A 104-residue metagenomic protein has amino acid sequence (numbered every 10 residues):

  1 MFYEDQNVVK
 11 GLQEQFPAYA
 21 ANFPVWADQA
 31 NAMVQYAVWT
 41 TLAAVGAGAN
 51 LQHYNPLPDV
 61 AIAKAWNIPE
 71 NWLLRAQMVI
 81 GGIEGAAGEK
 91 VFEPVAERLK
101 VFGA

Functional and structural regions predicted by a protein language model:
M1-A104: Acidic, surface-exposed loops and disordered segments
